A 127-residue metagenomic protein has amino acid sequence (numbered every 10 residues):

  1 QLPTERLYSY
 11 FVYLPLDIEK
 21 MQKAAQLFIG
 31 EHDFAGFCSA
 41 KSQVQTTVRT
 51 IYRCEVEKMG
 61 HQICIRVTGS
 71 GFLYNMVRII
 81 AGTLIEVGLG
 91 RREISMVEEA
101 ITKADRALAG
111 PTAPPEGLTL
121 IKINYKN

Functional and structural regions predicted by a protein language model:
Q1-N127: Structured-RNA-binding interfaces characteristic of tRNA pseudouridine synthases
